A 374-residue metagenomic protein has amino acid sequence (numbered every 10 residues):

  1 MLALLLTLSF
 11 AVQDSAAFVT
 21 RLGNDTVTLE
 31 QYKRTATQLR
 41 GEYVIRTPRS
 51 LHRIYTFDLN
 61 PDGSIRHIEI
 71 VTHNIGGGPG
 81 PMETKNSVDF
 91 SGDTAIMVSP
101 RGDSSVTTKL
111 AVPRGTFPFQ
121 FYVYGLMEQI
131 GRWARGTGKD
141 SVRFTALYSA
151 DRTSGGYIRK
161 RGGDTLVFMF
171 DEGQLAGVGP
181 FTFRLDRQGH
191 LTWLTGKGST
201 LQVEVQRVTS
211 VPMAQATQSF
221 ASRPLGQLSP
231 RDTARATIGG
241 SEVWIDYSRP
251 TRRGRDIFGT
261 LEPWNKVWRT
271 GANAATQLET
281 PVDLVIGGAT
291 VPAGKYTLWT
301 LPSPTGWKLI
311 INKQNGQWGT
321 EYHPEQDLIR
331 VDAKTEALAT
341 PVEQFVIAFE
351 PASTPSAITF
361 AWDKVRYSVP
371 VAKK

Functional and structural regions predicted by a protein language model:
M1-F10: Sec-dependent N-terminal signal peptides
S9-I54, N60-D62, I70-E83, I130-T165 (+2 more regions): N-terminal cleavable signal peptides for secretion/export
F18-R21, R40-R46, I68-N74, M97-S99 (+3 more regions): Short beta-strand segments that buttress and anchor functional surface loops
R34-A36, D58-I65, F90, R161 (+7 more regions): A short, structured loop/turn motif at beta-sheet edges
R46-P48, Y55-G63, T165-V205: Gly/Pro-enriched, hydrophobic low-complexity segments that function as extracytoplasmic propeptides/linkers
P81-L175: Solvent-exposed helix/loop surface patches that form functional interfaces
T107-R114, K197-T217, K364-K374: Edge beta-strand at a domain terminus
P224, D246-A293, W299-K374: Extended, well-structured beta-strand/loop surface patches that form recognition or cofactor-anchoring regions within
